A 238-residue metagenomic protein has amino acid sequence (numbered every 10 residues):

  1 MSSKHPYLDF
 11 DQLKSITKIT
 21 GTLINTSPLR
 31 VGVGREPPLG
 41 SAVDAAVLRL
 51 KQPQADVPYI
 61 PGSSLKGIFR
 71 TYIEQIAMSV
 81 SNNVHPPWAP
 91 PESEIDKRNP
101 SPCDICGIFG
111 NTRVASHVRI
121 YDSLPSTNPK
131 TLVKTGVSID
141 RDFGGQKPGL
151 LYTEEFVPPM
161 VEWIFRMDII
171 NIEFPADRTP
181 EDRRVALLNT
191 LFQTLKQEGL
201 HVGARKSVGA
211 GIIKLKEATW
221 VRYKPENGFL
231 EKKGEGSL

Functional and structural regions predicted by a protein language model:
M1-L238: Small/polar/charged residue-enriched interaction surfaces, especially the RNA/DNA-contacting tracks of RNP/CRISPR
